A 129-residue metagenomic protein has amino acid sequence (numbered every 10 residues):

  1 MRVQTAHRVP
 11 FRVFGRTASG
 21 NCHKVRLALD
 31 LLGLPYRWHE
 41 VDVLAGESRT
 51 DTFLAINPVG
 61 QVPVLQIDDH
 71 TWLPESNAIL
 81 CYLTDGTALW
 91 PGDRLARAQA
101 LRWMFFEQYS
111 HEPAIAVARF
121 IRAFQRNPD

Functional and structural regions predicted by a protein language model:
M1-A18, H23-D129: GST-like domain detector, emphasizing the conserved glutathione-binding G-site in the N-terminal thioredoxin-like
